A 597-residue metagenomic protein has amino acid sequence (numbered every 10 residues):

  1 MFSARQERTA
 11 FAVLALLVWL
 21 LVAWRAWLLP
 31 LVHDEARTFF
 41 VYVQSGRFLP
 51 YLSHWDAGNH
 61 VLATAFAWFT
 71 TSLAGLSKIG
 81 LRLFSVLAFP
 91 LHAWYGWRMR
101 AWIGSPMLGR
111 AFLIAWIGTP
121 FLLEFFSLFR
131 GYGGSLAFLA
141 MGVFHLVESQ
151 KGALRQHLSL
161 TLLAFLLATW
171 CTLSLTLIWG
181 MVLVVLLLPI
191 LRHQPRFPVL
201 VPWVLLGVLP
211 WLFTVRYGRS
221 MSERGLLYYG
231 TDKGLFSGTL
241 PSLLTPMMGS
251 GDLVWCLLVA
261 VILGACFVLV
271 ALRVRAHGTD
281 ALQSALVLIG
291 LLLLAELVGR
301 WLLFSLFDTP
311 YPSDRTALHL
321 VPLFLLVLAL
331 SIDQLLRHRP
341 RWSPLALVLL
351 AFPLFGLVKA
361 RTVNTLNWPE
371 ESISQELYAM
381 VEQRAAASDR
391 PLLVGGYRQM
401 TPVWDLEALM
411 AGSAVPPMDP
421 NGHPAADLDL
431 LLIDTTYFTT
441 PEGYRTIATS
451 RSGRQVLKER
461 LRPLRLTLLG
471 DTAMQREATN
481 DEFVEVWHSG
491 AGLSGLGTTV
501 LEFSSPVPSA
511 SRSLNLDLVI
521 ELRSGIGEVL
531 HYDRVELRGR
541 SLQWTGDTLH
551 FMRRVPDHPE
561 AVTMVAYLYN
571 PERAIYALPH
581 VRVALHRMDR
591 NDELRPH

Functional and structural regions predicted by a protein language model:
S3-Q6, W97, A101-G104, I190-V201 (+1 more regions): Membrane-interface helix-loop-helix junctions at transmembrane boundaries of multi-pass membrane enzymes, predominantly
A12, L205, L258-G264, V274-L286 (+4 more regions): Signature aromatic-anchored transmembrane alpha helix within multi-pass, membrane-resident enzymes that catalyze glycan
A12, L83-G104, M141: Transmembrane-helix motifs of polytopic, lipid-linked glycan transferases
A23-L31, G46-L87, P310: Membrane-proximal lumenal/periplasmic loop motifs of glycosylation machinery
A101-I103, L139-L160: Membrane-interface transmembrane helices that cradle and orient dolichyl/undecaprenyl
F112-L113, F125, R155-L173, V184 (+1 more regions): Membrane-interface alpha helices of multi-pass inner-membrane proteins
W170, L177-L183, L191-G278: Transmembrane-lumen/periplasm boundary regions of multi-pass, lipid-linked membrane glycan transferases
P344-L457, L461-R462: Catalytic lumenal/periplasmic loop and adjoining terminal transmembrane helix of membrane glycan-assembly enzymes
